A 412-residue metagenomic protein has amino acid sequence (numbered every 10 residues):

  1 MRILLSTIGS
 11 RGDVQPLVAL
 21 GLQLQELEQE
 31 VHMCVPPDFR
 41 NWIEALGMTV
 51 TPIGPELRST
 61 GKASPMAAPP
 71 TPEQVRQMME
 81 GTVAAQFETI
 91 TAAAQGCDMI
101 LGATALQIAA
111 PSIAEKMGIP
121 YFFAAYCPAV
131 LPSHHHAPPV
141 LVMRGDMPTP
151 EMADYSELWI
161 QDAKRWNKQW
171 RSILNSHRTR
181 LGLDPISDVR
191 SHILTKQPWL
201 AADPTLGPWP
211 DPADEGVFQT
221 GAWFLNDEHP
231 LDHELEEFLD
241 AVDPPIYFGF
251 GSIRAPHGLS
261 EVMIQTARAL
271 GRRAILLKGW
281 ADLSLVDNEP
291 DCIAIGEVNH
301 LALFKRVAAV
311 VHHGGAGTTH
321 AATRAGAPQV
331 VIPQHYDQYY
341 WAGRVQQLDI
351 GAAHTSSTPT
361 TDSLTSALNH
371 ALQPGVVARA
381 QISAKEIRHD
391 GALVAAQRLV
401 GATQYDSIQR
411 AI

Functional and structural regions predicted by a protein language model:
M1-T49: N-terminal subdomain of nucleotide-sugar transferases
T49-M99, T149-I160, N167, L174 (+1 more regions): Phosphate/nucleotide-donor binding subsite
V83-A153, T205-G207: Conserved nucleotide-sugar donor-interacting segment of glycosyltransferase catalytic cores, predominantly GT-B
G96, T361-I412: C-terminal amphipathic helix plus adjacent low-complexity, charged tail appended to glycosyltransferase catalytic
I100-G102, G296-G343: A donor-sugar binding/catalytic signature common to diverse glycosyltransferases and related nucleotide-sugar
W170-A222: Long, low-complexity segments enriched in small/aliphatic residues
A202-A309: Donor-nucleotide binding loops and adjacent catalytic segments primarily of GT-B fold Leloir glycosyltransferases
Y336-A367, A378: Change "using UDP/GDP/dTDP sugars" to "using nucleotide sugars
